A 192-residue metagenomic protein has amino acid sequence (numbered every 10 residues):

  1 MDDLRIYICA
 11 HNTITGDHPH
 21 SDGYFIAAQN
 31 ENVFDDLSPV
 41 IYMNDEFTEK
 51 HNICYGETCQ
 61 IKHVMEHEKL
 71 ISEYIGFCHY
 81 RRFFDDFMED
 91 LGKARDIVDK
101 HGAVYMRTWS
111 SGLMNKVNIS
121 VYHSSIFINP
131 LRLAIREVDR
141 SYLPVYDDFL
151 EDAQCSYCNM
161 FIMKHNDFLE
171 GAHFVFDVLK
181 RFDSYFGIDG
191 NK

Functional and structural regions predicted by a protein language model:
M1-K192: ER/Golgi luminal nucleotide-sugar-dependent glycosyltransferases, focusing on the catalytic module
